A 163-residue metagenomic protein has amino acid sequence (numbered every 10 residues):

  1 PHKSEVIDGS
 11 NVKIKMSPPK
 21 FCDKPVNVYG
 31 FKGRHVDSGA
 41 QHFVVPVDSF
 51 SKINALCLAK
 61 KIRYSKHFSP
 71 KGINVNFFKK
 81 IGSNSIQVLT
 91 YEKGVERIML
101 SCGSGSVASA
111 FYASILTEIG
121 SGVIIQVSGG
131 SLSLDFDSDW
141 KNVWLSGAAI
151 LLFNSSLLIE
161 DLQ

Functional and structural regions predicted by a protein language model:
P1-D37, F111-S138, N142-V143, L151 (+1 more regions): Acidic, low-complexity central loop/insert segments
G9, F78, D161-Q163: Pepsin/retropepsin-fold aspartyl endopeptidases
I14, G39, F78, G103 (+1 more regions): Residue-level signal for inorganic ion chemistry
F21-V36, F43-F78: Anionic-ligand binding region
Q41, G105-V107, A149: Gly/Ser/Thr-rich beta-alpha loop segments that engage phosphate groups in nucleotides
A59-Y91, E96, S131-F136: Conserved phosphate-donor
S65-H67, I159-Q163: A short Gly-Trp-Pro
Y91-F111: Glycine/serine-rich anion-binding loops at beta->alpha junctions that coordinate negatively charged ligand groups
